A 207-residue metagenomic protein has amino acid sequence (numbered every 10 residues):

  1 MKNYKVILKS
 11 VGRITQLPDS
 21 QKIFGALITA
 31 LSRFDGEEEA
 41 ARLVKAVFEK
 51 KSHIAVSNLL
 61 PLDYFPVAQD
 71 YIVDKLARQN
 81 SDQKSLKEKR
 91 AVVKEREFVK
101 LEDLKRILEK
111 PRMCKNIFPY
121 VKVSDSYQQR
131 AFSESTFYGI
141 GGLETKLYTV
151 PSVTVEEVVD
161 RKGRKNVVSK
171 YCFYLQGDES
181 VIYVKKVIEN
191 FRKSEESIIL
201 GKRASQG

Functional and structural regions predicted by a protein language model:
M1-G207: Conserved active-site/ligand-binding neighborhood in enzyme cores
